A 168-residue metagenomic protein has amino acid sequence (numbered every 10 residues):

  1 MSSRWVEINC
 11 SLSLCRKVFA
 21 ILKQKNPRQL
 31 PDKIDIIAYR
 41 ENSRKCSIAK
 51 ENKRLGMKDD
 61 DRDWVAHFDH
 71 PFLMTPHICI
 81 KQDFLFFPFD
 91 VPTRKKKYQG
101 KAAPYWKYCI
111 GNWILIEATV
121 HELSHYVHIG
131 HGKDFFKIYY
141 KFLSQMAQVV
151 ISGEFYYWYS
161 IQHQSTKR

Functional and structural regions predicted by a protein language model:
M1-E117, Y126-R168: Active-site-proximal or metal-binding-adjacent scaffold patches in catalytic folds
E122: Walker B catalytic acidic pair
